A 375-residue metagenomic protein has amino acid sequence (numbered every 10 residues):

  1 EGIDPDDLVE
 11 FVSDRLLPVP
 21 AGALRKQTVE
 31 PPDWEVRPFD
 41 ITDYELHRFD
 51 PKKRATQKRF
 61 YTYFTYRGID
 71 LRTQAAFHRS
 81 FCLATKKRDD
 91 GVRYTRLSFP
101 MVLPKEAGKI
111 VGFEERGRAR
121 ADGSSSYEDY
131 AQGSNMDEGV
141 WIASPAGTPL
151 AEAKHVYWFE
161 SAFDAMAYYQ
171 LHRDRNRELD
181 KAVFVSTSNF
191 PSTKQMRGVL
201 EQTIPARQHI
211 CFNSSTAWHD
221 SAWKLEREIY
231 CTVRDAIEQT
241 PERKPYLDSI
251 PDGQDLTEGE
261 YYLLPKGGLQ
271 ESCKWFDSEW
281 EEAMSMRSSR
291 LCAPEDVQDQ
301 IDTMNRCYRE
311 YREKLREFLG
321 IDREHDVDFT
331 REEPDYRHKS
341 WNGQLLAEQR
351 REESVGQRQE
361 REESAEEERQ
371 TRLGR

Functional and structural regions predicted by a protein language model:
E1, R67-G68, L171, T203: Residues at alpha-helix termini
E1-T65: Non-catalytic accessory segments of DNA primases and related replication-initiation nucleases
I3, I69-D70, V156: Helix N-cap/coil-helix junction residues
Y61-G68, F99-V102: Serine endopeptidase catalytic core focused on the charge-relay Asp
L71-V92: Short, basic/aromatic recognition patches
R88-E201: Phosphate-handling DNA/RNA-contact segment within nucleic-acid enzymes
H172-R375: TOPRIM fold recognition
